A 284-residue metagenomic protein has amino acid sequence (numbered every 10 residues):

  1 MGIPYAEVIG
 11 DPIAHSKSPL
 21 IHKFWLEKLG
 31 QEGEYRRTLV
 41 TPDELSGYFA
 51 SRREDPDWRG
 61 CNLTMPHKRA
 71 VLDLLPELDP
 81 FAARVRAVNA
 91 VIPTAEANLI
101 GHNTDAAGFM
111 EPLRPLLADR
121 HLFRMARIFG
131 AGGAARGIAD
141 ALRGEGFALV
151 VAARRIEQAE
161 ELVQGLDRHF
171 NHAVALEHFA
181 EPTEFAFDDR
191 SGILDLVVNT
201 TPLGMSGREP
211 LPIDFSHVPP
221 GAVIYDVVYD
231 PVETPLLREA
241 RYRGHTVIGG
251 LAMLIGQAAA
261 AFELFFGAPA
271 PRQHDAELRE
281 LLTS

Functional and structural regions predicted by a protein language model:
G2-A118, E233: Phosphate/diphosphate ligand-binding glycine-rich loop within oxidoreductases
I3, L122-M125, P220-G221: Phosphate-coordination loops involved in phosphoryl transfer and adenosine-cofactor binding
Y5, E34, M125, F147-V150: Residues at the starts of beta-strands that form the adenosine-phosphate
G10, N103-A106, L113-L117, L122-G146 (+1 more regions): Glycine-rich adenosine-cofactor-binding loop
L142-A148, Y242-T246: Conserved S-adenosyl-L-methionine
F147-F170: NAD(P)-binding Rossmann-fold cofactor-contacting core
A173-V247: Rossmann-like adenosine-cofactor binding region
V223, V227-S284: Adenosine-phosphate binding glycine-rich loop
